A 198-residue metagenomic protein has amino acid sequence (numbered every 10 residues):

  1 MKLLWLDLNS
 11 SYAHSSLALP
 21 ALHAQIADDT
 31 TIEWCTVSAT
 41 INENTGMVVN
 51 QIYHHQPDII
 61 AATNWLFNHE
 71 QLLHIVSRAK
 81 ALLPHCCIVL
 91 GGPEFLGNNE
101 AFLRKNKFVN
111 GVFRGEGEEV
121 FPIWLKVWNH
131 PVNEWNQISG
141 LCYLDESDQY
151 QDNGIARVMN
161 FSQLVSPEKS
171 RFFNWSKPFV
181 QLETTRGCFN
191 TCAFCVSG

Functional and structural regions predicted by a protein language model:
M1-L4: Extreme N-terminal starter segment of soluble prokaryotic enzymes
L6-N9, T63, G91, C195: Short hydrophobic segments within beta-strands
N9-L17, N64-H69: A short, glycine/small-residue-rich beta-strand->loop->alpha-helix junction that serves as a flexible
S16-P20, E100: Short, surface-exposed alpha-helical segments at coil->helix boundaries
A21-E33: Short helix-loop-beta junction
Q25, C35-I155: Glycine-rich beta-alpha loop elements in corrinoid/cobalamin-binding modules across cobalamin-dependent enzymes
I155-F161: A short, sequence-level motif marking secondary-structure junctions
S162-G198: Radical SAM [4Fe-4S] cluster-binding motif and immediate context
